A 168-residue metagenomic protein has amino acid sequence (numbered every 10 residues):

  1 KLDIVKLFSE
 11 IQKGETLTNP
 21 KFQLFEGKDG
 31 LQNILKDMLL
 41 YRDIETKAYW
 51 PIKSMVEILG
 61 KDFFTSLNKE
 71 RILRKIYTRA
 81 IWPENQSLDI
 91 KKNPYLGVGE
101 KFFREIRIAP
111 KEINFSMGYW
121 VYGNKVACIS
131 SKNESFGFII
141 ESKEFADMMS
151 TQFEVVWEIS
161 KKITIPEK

Functional and structural regions predicted by a protein language model:
L2-R79: PLD-like (HKD) phosphodiesterase/transphosphatidyltransferase domain
K61-K168: PLD/PLD-like phosphodiesterase catalytic module centered on the HKD motif
